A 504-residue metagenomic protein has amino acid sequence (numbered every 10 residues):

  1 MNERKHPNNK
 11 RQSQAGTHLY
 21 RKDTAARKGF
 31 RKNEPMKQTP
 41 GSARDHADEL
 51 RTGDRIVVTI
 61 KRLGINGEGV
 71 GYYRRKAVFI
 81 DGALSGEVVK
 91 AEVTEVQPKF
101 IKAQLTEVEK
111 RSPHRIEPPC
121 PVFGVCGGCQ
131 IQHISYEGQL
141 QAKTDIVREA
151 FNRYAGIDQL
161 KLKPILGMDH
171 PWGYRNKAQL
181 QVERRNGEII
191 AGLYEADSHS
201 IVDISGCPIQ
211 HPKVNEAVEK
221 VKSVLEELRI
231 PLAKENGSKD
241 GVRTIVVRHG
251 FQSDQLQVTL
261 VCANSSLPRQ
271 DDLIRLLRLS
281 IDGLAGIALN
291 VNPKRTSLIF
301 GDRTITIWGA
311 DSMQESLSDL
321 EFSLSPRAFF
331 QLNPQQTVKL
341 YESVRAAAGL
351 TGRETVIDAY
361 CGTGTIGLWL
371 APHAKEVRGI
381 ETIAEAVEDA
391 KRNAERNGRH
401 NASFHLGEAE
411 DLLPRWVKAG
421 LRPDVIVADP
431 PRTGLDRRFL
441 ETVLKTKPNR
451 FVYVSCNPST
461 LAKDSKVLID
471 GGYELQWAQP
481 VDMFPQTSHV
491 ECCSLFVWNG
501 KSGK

Functional and structural regions predicted by a protein language model:
N2-K10, G16-A43, A47-L50, T94-Q141: Terminal, basic amphipathic appendages of nucleotide-handling enzymes
E3-Q12, G16-P40, R44-V57, S265-K504: Rossmann-like S-adenosyl-L-methionine
I56-R62, E87-A103: Flexible glycine-rich surface loops and low-complexity tracts that mediate binding to linear polymers
T59-Y73: Short, basic/aromatic beta-hairpin or loop at an interaction surface
G69-R74, G192-E195, T259-V261, A390: Short, acidic/hydrophobic/Gly-rich beta-strand patch recurrent on exposed beta strands that often constitutes part
V70-S85: Beta-strand/loop nucleic-acid-binding surfaces
T106-P118, G124-P231, Q252, L267: Extended interfacial segments that mediate partner engagement and assembly in macromolecular machines
V247, D254-A263, E321-S325: Short, aliphatic-rich beta-strand segments
